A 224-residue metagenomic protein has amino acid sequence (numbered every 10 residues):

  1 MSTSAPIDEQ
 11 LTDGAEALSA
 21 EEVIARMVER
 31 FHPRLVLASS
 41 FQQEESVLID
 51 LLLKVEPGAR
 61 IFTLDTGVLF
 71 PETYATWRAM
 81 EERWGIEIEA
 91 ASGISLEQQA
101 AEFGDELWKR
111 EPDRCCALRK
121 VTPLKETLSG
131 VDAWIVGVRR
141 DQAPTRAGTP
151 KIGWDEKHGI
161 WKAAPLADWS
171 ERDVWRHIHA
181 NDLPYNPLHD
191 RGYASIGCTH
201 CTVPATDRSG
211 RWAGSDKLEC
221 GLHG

Functional and structural regions predicted by a protein language model:
M1-G224: Nucleotide-activated chemistry modules centered on ATP-dependent adenylation/adenylyltransferase
